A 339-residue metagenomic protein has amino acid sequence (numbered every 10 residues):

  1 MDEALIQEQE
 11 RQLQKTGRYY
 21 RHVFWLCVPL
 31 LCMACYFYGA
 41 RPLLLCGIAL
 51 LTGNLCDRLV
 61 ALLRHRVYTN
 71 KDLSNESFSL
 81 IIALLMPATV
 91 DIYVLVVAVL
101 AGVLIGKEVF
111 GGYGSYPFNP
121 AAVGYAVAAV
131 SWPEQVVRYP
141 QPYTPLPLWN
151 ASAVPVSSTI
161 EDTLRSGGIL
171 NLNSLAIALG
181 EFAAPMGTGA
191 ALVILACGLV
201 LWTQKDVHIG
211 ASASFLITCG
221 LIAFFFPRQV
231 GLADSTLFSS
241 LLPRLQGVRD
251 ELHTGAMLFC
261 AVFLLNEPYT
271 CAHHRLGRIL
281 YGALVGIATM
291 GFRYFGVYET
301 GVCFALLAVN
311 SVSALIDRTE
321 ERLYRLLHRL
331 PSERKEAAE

Functional and structural regions predicted by a protein language model:
M1-A61, E333-E339: N-terminal signal-anchor module of multipass membrane proteins
M1-H22, F292-E339: Cytosolic-side transmembrane-helix boundaries in multi-pass membrane proteins
Q7, L55-V67, V103-G114, A196-K205 (+1 more regions): C-terminal ends of transmembrane helices
H22-P29, L45-D57, S74-S79, A83 (+16 more regions): Alpha-helical transmembrane segments in multi-pass membrane proteins
G39-L51, T89-A98, E181-A191, P243-M257: Structural signature of hydrophobic alpha-helical transmembrane segments
K71-A151: Membrane-interface helix-loop-helix junctions at boundaries between adjacent transmembrane segments
S115-L195: Long hydrophobic alpha-helical segments that form multi-pass transmembrane helix bundles in integral membrane proteins
P117-A121, R249-M257, R278, G296-V309: Loop-to-transmembrane alpha-helix initiation sites
